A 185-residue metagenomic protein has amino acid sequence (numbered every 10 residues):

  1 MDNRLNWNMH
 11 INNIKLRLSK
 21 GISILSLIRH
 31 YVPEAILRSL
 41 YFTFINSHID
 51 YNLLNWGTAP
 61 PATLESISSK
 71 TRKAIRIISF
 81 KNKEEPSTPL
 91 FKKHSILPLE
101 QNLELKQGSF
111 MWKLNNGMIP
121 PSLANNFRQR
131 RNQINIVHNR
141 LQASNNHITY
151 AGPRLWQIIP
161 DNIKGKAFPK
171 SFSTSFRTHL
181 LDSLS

Functional and structural regions predicted by a protein language model:
M1-S185: Hydrophobic/basic alpha-helical segments
